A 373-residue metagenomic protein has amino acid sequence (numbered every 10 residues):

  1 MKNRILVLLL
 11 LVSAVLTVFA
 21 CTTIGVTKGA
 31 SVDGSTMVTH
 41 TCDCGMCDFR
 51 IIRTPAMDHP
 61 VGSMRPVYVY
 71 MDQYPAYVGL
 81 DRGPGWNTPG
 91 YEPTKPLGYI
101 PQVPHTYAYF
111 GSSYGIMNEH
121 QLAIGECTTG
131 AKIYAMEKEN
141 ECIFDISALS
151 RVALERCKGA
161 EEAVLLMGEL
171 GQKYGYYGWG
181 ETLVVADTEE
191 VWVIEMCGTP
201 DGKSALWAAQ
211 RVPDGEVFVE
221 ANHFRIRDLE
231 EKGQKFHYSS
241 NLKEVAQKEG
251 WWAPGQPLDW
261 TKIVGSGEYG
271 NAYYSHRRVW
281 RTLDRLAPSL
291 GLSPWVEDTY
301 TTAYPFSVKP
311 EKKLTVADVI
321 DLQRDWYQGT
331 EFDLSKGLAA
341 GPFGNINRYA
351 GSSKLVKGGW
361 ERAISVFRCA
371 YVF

Functional and structural regions predicted by a protein language model:
M1-I5: Positively charged n-region of N-terminal signal peptides that target proteins for export
V7-T17: Bacterial N-terminal signal peptides
T17-V18, Y176-Y177, I364-A370: A short catalytic or substrate-binding loop motif that flags glycine-/basic-rich loops and adjacent residues that bind
C21-D145, L166-L314: A contiguous strand-loop segment
M136-N140, A148-C157: Second-shell loop/turn segments in exported
T299-F373: Long, well-ordered mid-to-C-terminal structural blocks that present hydrophobic/aromatic surfaces
